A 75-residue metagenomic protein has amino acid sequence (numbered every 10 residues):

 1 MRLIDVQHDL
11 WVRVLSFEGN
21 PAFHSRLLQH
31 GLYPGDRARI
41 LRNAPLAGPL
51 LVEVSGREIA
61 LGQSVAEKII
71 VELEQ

Functional and structural regions predicted by a protein language model:
L3, D9, A44-Q75: C-terminal structural segments of small proteins and small subunits
F17-N20: A structural micro-motif recognizing beta-strand termini and the immediately following turn/loop segments
A22-R26: Short alpha-helix capping/helix-loop boundary micro-motifs
L27-H30, G62: Short beta-strand-centered segments at strand-helix junctions
H30, L41-R42: Short secondary-structure boundary/capping segments within folded domains
D36-R37: Structural motif
